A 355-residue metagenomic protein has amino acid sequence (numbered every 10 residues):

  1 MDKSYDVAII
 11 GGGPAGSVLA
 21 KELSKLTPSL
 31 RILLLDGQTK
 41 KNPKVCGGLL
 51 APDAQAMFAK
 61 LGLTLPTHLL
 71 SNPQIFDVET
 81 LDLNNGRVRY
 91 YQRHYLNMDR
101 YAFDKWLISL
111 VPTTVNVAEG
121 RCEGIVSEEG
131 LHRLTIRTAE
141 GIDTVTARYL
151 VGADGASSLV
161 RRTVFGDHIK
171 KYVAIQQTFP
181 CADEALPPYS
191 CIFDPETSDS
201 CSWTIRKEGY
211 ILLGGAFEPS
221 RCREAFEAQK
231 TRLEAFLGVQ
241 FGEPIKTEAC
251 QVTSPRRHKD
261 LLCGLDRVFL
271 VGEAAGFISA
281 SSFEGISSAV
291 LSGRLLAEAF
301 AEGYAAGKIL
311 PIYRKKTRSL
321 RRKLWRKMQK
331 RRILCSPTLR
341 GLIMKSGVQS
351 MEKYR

Functional and structural regions predicted by a protein language model:
M1-A15: Beta1/beta-strand and adjacent pyrophosphate-binding region of the FAD-binding site in flavoprotein oxidoreductases
A8-I10, E22-C46: Glycine-rich FAD pyrophosphate-binding loop
I10, G152-A153, L270: Redox-cofactor binding/interface segments in oxidoreductases and associated redox assembly factors
K21, K25, A56, S109 (+4 more regions): Short, well-ordered alpha-helices that flank and scaffold nucleotide-derived cofactor binding pockets
A51-A54, A59-W106: A conserved beta-strand/loop capping segment in the N-terminal third of enzymes that catalyze redox or closely related
L110-Q240, D260, G276: Predominantly flavin-linked oxidoreductase catalytic cores and closely associated redox partners
G124, R221-L296, A305: FAD/FMN-dependent oxidoreductases across multiple families
E298-R355: C-terminal helical "tail/cap" subdomain of flavin- and related membrane-associated enzymes
